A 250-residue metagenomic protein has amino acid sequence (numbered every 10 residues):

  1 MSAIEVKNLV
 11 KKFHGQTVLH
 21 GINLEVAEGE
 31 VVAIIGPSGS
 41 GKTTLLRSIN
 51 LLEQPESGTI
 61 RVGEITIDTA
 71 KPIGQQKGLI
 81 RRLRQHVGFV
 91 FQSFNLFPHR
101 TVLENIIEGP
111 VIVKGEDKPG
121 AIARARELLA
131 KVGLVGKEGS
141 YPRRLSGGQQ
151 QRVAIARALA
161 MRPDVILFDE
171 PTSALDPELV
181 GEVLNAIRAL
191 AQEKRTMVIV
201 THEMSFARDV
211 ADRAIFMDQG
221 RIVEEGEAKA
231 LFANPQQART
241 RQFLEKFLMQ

Functional and structural regions predicted by a protein language model:
S2-A228: ABC family nucleotide-binding domain
Q219, E225, K229-Q250: C-terminal boundary and immediately downstream tail of ABC-type ATPase nucleotide-binding domains
